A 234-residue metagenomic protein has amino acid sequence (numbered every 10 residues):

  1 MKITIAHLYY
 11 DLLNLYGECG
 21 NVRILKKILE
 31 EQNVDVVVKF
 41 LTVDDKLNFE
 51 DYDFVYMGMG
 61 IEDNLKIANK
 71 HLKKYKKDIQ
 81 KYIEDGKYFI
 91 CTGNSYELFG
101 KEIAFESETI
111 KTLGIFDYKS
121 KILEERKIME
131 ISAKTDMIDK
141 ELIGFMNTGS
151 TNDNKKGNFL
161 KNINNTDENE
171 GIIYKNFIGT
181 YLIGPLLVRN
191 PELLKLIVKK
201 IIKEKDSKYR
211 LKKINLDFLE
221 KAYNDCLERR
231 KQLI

Functional and structural regions predicted by a protein language model:
M1-I3, I138-L142, I173-I178: Beta-strand-turn-beta hairpins that frame and shape the catalytic cleft of phosphate-ester-processing enzymes
M1-K81, V188-R189, K195-I234: N-terminal beta1-alpha1 cap of cysteine-dependent amidohydrolase-like domains
A6, I143-T148, I178-L182: Active-site-proximal beta-strand elements of phosphoester/diester hydrolases
F54-G58, I90, G179-Y181: Structural motif
I61-T135: Cysteine-nucleophile active-site neighborhood
F105-G171: Pocket-forming structural segment of enzyme catalytic cores
T166-I202: A glycine-centered loop/beta-turn motif at secondary-structure junctions
